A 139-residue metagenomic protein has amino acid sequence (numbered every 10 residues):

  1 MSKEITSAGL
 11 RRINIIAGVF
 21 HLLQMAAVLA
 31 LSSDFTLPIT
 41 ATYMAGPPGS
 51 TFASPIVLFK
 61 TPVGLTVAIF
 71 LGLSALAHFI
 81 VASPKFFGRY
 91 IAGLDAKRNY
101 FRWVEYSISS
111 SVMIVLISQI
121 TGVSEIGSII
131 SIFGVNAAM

Functional and structural regions predicted by a protein language model:
S2-L94, Y100-Y106: N-terminal topogenic module of multi-pass integral membrane proteins
F20, V135-N136: Transmembrane alpha-helical core residues of multi-pass small-molecule transporters, especially secondary transporters
P55-F59, I114-I130: Helix-coil boundary and interhelical linker segments in multi-pass alpha-helical membrane proteins
A68-I69, E125-V135: Structural signature of hydrophobic alpha-helical transmembrane segments
E105-Q119, G134: Internal, conserved structured core segments that host functional sites
